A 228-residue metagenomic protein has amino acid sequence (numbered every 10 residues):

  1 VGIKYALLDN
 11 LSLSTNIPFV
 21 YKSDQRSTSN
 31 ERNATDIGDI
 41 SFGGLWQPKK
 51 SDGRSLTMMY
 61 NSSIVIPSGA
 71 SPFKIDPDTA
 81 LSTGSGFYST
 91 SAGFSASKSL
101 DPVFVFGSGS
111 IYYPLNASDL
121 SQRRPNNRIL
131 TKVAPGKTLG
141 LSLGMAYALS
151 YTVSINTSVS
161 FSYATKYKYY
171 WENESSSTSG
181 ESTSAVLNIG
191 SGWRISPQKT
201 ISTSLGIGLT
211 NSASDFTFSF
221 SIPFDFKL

Functional and structural regions predicted by a protein language model:
V1, A34-I40, L56, G84-T90 (+3 more regions): Residues that define the transmembrane beta-barrel architecture of outer-membrane proteins
V1-Y5, T15, F42-W46, S62 (+5 more regions): Residues on the lipid-exposed face of transmembrane beta-strands in outer-membrane beta-barrel proteins
L8-N10, V20, K49-G53, L100-V103 (+3 more regions): Outer-membrane beta-barrel channels and translocator barrels
L13-T15, F42, L56-S62, T90 (+5 more regions): Transmembrane beta-strands of outer-membrane beta-barrel proteins
I17-S23, P48, I64-A70, K98-P102 (+4 more regions): Transmembrane beta-strands of outer-membrane beta-barrel pores
D24-E31, A70-D78, Y112, A117-N126 (+2 more regions): Outer-membrane beta-barrel translocator domains and adjoining extracellular loop/strand segments of Gram-negative
T79-W171: Detector for outer-membrane/organellar transmembrane beta-barrel domains, recognizing the amphipathic beta-strand
R128-L228: Outer membrane beta-barrel transmembrane domains
